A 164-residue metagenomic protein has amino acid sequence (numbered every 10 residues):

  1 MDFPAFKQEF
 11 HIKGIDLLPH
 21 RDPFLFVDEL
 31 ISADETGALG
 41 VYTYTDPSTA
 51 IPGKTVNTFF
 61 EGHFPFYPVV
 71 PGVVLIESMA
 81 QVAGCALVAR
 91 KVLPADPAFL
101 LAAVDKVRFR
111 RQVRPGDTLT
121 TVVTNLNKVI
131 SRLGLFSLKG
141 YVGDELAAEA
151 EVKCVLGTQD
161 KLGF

Functional and structural regions predicted by a protein language model:
M1-A33, A38, C154: Flexible, low-complexity linker/boundary loops enriched in proline and small hydrophobic residues that flank enzymatic
D2-Q8, A83-V122, A147-E149, C154-G157: Hydrophobic beta-strand-centered segment that forms part of the acyl-chain substrate-binding groove
D22-V70: Catalytic strand-loop segment that frames the active site of acyl-thioester-processing enzymes
L30, V70-P94: Active-site helix/loop of acyl-thioester processing domains in fatty-acid/polyketide metabolism, spanning hotdog-fold
I31, V41-P47, F59, R114-V122 (+2 more regions): Terminal leader/tail segments of proteins
E35-T36, R114, I130: Short strand-connecting beta-turns/loops that link adjacent beta-strands
V82, N125-V129: Short, charged beta-turn/beta-strand-edge "cap" motif at the junction between a beta-strand and an adjacent loop
S131-F164: Mixed-charge, glycine-accented linear interaction segment located at domain edges/termini
